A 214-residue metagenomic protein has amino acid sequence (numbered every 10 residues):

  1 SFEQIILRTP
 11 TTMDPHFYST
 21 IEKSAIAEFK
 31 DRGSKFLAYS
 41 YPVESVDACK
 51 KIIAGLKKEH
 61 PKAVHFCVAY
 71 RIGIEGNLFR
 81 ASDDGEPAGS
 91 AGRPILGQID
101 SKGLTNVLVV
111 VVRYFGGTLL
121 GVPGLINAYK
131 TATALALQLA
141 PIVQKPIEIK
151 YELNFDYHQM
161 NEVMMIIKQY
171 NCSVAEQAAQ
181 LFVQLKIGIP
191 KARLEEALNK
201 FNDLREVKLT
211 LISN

Functional and structural regions predicted by a protein language model:
S1-T12: N-terminal amphipathic/basic-hydrophobic helices that include classical n-h-c signal peptides and signal-anchor
M13-S90, E176, I212: C-terminal regulatory domains involved in ligand/effector binding and gene-expression control
T105-F115: Glycine- and acidic-rich phosphate- and metal-coordinating loops
I142-Y157: Short glycine-/aliphatic-rich beta-strand segments at the starts of folded cytosolic domains
N154-N171: Short amphipathic alpha-helix segments
I166-K168, A197-R205: Short amphipathic alpha-helices in soluble, non-transmembrane regions that often serve as interface/regulatory elements
V174-A179, R205-N214: Conserved short beta-strand edge segments in small beta-sheet-based binding/regulatory domains
I187, R193-E196: Terminal, non-globular segments
